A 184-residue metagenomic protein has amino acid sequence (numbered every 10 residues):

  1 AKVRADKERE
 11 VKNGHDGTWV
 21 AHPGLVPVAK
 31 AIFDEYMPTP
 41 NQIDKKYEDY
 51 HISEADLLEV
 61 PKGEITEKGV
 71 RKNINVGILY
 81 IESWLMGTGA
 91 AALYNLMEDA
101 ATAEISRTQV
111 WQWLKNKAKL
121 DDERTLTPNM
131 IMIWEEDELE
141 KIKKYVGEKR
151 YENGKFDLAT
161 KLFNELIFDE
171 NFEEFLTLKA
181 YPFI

Functional and structural regions predicted by a protein language model:
A1-I184: Expand to "…catalyze enediolate/carbanion chemistry for C-C bond making/breaking, isomerization, decarboxylation
